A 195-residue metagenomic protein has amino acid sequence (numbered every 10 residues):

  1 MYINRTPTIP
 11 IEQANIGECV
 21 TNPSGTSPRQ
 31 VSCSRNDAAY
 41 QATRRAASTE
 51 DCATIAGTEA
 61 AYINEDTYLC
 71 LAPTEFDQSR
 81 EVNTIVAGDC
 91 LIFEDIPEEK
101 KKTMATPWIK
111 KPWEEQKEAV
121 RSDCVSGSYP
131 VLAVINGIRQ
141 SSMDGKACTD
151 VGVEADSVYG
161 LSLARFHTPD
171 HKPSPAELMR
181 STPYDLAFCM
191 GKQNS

Functional and structural regions predicted by a protein language model:
I3-S195: Primary mode marks residue(s) on the alpha4-beta5-alpha5 output face of response regulator receiver
